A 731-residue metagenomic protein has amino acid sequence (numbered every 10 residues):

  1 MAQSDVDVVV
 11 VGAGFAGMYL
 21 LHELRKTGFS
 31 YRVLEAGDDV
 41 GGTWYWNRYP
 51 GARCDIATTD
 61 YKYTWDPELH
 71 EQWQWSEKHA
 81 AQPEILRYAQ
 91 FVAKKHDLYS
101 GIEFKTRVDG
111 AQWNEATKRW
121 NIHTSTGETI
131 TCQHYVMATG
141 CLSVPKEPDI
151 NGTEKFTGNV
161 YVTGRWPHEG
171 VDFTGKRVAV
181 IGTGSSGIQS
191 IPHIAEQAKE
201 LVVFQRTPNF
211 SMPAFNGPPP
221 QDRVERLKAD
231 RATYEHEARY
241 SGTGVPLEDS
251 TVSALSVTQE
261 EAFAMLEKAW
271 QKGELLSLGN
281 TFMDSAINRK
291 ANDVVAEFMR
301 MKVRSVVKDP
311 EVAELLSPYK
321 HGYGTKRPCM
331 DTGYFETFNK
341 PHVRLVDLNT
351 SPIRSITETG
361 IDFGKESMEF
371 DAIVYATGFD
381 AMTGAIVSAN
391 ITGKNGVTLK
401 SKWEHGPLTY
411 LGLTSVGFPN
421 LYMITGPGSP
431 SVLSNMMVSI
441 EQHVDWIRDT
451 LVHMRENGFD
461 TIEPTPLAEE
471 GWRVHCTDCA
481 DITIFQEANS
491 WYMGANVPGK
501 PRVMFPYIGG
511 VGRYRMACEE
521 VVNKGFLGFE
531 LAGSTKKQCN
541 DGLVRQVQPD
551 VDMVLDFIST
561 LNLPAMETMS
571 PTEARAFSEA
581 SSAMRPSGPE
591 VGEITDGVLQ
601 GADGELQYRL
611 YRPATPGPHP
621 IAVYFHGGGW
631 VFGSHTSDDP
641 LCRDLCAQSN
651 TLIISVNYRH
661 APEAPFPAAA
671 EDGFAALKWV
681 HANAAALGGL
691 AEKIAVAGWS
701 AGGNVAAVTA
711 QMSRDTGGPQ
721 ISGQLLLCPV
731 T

Functional and structural regions predicted by a protein language model:
A2-V8, A13-E154, E169-G170, T183 (+3 more regions): N-terminal FAD-binding dinucleotide-binding subdomain shared by FAD-dependent oxidases/monooxygenases
V10, V178-V180, V696: Conserved alpha/beta-hydrolase fold motif
L20, Q189-S190, V705-T709: Hydrolases whose catalytic domains are alpha/beta-hydrolase-1, hotdog thioesterase, or metallo-beta-lactamase-like
S125-E128, Q600, Y608-P618: Short beta-strand-to-loop junctions in surface cap/lid or active-site-entrance loops
F263-W270, F282, N540-L610: A glycine/proline-hinged amphipathic helix-loop "lid/cap" segment that gates access to hydrophobic ligand pockets
H619-G628: Short beta-strand element of the alpha/beta-hydrolase
S634-H635, L641, S649, I654-K693: Catalytic nucleophile-loop/oxyanion-hole region of alpha/beta-hydrolase and closely related hydrolase-like folds
A675-L687, A691-T731: Primarily recognizes the serine-hydrolase "nucleophile elbow" in alpha/beta-hydrolase and SGNH/GDSL folds
